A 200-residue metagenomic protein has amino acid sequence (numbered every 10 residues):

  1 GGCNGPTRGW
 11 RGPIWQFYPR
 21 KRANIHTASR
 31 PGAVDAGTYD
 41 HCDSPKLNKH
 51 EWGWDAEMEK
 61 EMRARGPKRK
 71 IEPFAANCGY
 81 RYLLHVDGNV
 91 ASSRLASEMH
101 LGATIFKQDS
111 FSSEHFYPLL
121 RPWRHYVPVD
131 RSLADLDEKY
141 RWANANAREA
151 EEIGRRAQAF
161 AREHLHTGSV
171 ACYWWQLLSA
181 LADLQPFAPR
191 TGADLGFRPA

Functional and structural regions predicted by a protein language model:
G1-K70: Phosphate-/polyanion-interacting regions in eukaryotic proteins
I71-P199: Catalytic binding pocket for nucleotide-activated donors in carbohydrate/polymer assembly enzymes
